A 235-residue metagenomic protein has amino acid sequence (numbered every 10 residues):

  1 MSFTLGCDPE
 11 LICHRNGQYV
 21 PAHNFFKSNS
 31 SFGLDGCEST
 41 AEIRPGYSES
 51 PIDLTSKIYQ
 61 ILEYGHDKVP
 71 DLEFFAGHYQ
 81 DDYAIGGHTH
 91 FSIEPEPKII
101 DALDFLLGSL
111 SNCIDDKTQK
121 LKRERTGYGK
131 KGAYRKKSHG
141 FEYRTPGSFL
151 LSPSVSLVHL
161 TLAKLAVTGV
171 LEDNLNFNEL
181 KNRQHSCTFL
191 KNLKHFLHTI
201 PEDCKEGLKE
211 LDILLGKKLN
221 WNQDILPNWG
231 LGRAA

Functional and structural regions predicted by a protein language model:
M1-Y83, E94-A235: C-terminal accessory/tail domains of diverse enzymes
